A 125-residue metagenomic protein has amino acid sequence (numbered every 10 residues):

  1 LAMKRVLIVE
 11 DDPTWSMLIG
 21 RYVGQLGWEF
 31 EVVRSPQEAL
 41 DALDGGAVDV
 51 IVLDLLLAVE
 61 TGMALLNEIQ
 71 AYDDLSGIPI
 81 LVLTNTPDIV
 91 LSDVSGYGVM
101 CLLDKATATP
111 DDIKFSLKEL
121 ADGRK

Functional and structural regions predicted by a protein language model:
E10: Conserved acidic carboxylate
P13-E31: Two-component/phosphorelay signaling modules centered on CheY-like receiver
V32-V50, D112-K114: Acidic, metal-coordinating helix/loop segments flanking the phosphotransfer/catalytic sites of two-component signaling
S35, T61-N67: Acidic catalytic/metal-coordinating carboxylates
D54: Active-site residues of response regulator receiver
A58: The feature encodes the CheY-like receiver
A64, T86-F115: Alpha4 helix (beta4-alpha4-beta5 surface) of REC/receiver domains from two-component response regulators
